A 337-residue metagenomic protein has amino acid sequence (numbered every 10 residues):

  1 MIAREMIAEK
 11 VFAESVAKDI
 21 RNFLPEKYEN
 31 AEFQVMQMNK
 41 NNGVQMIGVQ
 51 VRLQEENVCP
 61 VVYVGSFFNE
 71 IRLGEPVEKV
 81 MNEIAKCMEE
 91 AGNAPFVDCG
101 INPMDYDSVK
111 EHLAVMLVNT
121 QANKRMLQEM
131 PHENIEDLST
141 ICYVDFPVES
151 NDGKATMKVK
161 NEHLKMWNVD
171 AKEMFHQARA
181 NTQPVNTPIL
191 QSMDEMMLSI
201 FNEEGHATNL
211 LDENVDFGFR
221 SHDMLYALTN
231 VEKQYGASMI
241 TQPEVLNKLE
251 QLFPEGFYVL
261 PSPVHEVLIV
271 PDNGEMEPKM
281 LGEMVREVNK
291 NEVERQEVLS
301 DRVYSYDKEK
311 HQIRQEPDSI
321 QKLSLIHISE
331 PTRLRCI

Functional and structural regions predicted by a protein language model:
M1-N39: N-terminal alpha-helical "arm" segments
Q37-M224: Charged, alpha-helical interface segments at or near domain boundaries
D223-Y235: Short glycine-/aliphatic-rich beta-strand segments at the starts of folded cytosolic domains
S238-E250: Short amphipathic alpha-helix segments
E250-G256: Short amphipathic beta-strand starts and helix->beta connectors
Y258-S262: Short beta-strand
P263-L323: Alpha-helical oligomerization segments
I326-I337: Single conserved hydrophobic/aromatic residue that forms the stacking wall/gate of nucleotide- or nucleobase-binding
